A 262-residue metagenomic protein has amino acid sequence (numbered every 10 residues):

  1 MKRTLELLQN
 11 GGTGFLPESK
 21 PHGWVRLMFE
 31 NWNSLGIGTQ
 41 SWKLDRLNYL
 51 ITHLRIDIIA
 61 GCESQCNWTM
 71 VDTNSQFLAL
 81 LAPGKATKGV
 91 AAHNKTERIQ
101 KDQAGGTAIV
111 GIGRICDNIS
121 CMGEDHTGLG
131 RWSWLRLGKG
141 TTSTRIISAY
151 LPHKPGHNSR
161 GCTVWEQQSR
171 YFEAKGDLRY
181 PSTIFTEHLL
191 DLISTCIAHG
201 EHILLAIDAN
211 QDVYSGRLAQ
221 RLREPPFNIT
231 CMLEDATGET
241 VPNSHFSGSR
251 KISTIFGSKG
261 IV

Functional and structural regions predicted by a protein language model:
M1-D45, G113-P226, V262: Active-site regions of metal-assisted phosphoester/phosphodiester hydrolases, unifying DNase/endonuclease modules
G23, L54, Q103-A104, R250: Short, basic and Ser/Thr-rich N-terminal targeting/leader segments
R46-T96, T163-I261: Metal-dependent phosphoesterases centered on the DNase I-like endonuclease/exonuclease/phosphatase
Q65-K154, I255: Structured beta-strand-rich core segments of catalytic domains in phosphoester-bond hydrolases
